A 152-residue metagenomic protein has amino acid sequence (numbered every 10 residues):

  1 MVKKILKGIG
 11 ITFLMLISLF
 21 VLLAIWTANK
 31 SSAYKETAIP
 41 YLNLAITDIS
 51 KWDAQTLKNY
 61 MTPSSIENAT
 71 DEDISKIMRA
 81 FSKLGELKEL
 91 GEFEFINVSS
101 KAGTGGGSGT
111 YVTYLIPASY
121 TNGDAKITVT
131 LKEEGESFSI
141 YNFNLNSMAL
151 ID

Functional and structural regions predicted by a protein language model:
V2-K51: Short, low-complexity N-terminal intrinsically disordered segments enriched in polar/charged residues
I5-L19, I49-K51, Q55-E67, V112 (+2 more regions): Short, charge-rich amphipathic segments
G8-F13, R79-L87, N122-I127: Contiguous hydrophobic segments
A33-K76: Core segments of small alpha/beta cavity-forming domains
L44, E89-E92, E133, S147: Generic detector of low-complexity/intrinsically disordered segments and short hydrophobic N-terminal stretches
K58-T110: Short solvent-exposed beta->alpha transition segments
I96-D152: Exposed beta-sheet edge and beta->alpha loop/turn motif
